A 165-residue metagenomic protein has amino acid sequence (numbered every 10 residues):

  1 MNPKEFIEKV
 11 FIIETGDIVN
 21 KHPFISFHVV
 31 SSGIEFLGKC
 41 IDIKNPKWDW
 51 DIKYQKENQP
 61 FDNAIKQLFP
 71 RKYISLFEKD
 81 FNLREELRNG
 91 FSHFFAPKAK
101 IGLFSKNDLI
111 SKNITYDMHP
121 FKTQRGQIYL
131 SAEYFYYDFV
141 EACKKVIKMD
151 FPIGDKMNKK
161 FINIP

Functional and structural regions predicted by a protein language model:
M1-E14, N20-P23, K79, E86 (+1 more regions): Polyanionic, low-complexity intrinsically disordered segments
F6-I7, W50, Q55, F61 (+6 more regions): Extended hydrophobic/Leu-rich segments
T15-G16, I34: Structural signal for well-ordered, non-membrane alpha-helices
H22-Q67: Short, contiguous, well-structured surface segments enriched in hydrophobic/aromatic residues
C40, K44, K72, V146-D150: Solvent-exposed amphipathic alpha-helical surface segments
Q59-G90, F94-G102: Short, mixed-charge amphipathic alpha-helical segments
